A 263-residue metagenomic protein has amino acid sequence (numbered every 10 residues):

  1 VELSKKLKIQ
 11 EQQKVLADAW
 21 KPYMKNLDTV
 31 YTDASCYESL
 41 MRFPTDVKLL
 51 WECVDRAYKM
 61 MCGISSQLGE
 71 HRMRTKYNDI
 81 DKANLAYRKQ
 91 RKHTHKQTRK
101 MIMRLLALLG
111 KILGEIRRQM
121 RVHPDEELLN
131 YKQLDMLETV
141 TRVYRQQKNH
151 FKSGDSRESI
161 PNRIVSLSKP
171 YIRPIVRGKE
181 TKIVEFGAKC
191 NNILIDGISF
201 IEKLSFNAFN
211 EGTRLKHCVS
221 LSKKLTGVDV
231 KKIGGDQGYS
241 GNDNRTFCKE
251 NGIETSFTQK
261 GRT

Functional and structural regions predicted by a protein language model:
V1-K169: Active-site- or DNA-interface-adjacent structural scaffold in DNA-acting proteins
D33, N192, L215, I233-D236 (+1 more regions): Mobile genetic element proteins and their domesticated derivatives, centered on retroelements and DNA transposons
S166-T181: Flexible, glycine/threonine-enriched loop-and-boundary segments that flank and lead into catalytic domains of large
P170, I193-I195, E202-L204, D236 (+1 more regions): Generic beta-strand/beta-sheet core signal
R173-I175, S199-I201, A208-N210, Y239-N244 (+1 more regions): Flexible loop/turn segments at secondary-structure boundaries
K179-L225: Electropositive, glycine- and tryptophan-enriched low-complexity nucleic-acid-binding patches
S222-D229, E250-N251: Secondary-structure transition/capping motifs at alpha-helix termini and the adjoining loop/turn into the next element
Q237-T263: Helix-centered, glycine/charged polyanion-binding patches within enzymatic domains that contact phosphate-containing
